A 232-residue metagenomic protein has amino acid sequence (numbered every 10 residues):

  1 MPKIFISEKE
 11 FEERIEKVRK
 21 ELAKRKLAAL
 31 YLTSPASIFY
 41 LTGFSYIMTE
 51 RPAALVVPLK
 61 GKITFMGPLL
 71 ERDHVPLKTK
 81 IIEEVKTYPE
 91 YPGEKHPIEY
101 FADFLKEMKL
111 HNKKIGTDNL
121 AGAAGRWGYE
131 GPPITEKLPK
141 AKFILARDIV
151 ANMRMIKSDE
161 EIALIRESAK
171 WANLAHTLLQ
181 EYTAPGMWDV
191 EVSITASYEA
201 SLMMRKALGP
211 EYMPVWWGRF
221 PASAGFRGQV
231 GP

Functional and structural regions predicted by a protein language model:
M1-N173: A composition/biophysics-driven feature that prefers long, compositionally simple stretches
E21, W171, L178, E199-L202: Solvent-exposed, charged/polar functional surfaces in cytosolic regulatory/catalytic domains
I38-M48, G131, L138, L145-V150 (+2 more regions): Short catalytic-site patches enriched in acidic/histidine residues that coordinate or position cofactors/metals
E83-K86, Y182, E199: Structural signal for short hydrophobic segments within the conserved structured cores of catalytic domains across
A175-H176, A207: Short, structured loop/turn "capping" segments at alpha-beta junctions
Q180-M187: C-terminal helix-coil-helix/basic helical segment that borders enzyme active sites and/or dimer interfaces and provides
